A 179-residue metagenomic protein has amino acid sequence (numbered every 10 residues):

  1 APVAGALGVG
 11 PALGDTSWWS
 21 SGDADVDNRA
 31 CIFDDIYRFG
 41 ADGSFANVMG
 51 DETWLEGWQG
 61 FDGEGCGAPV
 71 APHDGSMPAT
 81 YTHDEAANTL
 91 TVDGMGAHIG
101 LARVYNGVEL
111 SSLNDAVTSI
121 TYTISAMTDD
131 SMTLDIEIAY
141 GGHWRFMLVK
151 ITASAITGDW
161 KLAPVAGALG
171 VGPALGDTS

Functional and structural regions predicted by a protein language model:
A1, V149-K161: N-terminal helix-cap/turn-to-beta initiation motif at the start of protein domains
V3-A6, G22-D129, A163-S179: Contiguous, well-ordered beta-strand patches that form the walls/edges of small beta-barrel/beta-sandwich domains
Y81, M147-K150: Short beta-strand element of the conserved SAM-dependent methyltransferase core
H98, Y140, T152-S154, A166: Residues that cap or initiate secondary-structure elements
T133-G141: Short, exposed beta-strand-loop hairpins at the edges of beta-sheets in extracellular/periplasmic proteins
H143-R145: Short hydrophobic/aromatic beta-strand or adjacent loop that forms the aromatic wall/cage of a ligand/substrate-binding
